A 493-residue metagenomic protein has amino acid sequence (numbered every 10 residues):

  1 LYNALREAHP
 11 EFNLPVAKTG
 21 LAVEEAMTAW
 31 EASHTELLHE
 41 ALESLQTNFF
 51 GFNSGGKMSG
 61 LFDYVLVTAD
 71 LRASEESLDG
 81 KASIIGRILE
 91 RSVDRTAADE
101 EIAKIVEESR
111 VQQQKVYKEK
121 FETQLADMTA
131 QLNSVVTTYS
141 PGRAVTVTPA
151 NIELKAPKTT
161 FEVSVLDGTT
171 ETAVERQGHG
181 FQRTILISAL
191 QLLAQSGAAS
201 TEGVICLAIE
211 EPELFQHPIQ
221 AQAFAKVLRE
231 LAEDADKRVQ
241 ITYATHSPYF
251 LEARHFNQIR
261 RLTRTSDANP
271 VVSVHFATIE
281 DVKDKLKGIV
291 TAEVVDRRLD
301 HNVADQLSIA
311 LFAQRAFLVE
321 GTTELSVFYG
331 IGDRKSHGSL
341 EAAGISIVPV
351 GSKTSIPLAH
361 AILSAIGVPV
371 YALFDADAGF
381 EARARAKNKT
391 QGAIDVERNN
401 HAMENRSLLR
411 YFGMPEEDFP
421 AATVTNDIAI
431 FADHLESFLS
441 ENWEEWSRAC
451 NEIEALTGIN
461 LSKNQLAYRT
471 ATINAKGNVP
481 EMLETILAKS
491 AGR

Functional and structural regions predicted by a protein language model:
L1-S92, E100-E107, Q391-D418: Glycine-rich phosphate-binding loops of NTPases
W30, R264-R493: Acidic, divalent-metal-binding catalytic cores of TOPRIM and closely related two-metal-ion phosphodiester/pyrophosphate
H39-K57, T146-P149, E171, A244-H246 (+2 more regions): Short alpha-helical segments and helix-capping/turn motifs at coil-helix boundaries
L42-E43, L61, A69-I209: Extended helical coiled-coil dimerization/tether regions that scaffold and oligomerize large DNA-maintenance assemblies
G55-M58, N151-A156, E175-Q177, L251 (+2 more regions): Replace "in large, NTP-powered and nucleic-acid-processing enzymes" with "in large, NTP-powered factors and other
S59, P141-G142, A199-G203, D236-R238 (+2 more regions): Short helix-terminating capping/connector loops at secondary-structure junctions
Y64, C206-I209, A316, Y371: Hydrophobic "anchor" residues on beta-strands that sit immediately upstream of conserved functional sites
K158-Q306, G492: Switch/communication elements of ASCE P-loop NTPase nucleotide-binding domains
